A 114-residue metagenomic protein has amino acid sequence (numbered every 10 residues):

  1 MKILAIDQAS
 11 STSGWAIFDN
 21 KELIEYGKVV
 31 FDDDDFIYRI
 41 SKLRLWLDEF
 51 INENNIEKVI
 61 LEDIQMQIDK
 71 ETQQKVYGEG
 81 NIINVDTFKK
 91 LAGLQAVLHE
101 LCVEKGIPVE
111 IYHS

Functional and structural regions predicted by a protein language model:
M1-S114: Phosphate- and other anionic-substrate recognition elements at nucleic-acid/protein interfaces
